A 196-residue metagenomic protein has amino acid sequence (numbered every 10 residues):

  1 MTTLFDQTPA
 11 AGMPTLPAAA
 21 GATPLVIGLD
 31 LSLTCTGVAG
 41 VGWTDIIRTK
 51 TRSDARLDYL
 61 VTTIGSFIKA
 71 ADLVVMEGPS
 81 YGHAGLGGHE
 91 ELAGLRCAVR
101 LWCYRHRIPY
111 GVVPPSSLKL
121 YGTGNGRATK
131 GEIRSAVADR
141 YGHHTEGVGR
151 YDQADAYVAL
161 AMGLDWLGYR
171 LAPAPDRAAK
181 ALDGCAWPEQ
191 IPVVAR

Functional and structural regions predicted by a protein language model:
M1-R196: Phosphate- and other anionic-substrate recognition elements at nucleic-acid/protein interfaces
